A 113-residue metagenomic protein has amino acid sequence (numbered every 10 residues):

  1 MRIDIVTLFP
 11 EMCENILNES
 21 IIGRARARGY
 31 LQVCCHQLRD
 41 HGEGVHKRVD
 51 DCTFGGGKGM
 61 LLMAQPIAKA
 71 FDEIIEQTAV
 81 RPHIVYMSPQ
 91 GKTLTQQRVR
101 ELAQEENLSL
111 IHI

Functional and structural regions predicted by a protein language model:
M1-Q97: N-terminal lobe of the biotin/lipoate ligase/transferase fold
L94-Q104, S109: Short glycine-cluster motifs
I111-I113: Conserved small/polar residues in nucleotide/adenosyl-binding loops
